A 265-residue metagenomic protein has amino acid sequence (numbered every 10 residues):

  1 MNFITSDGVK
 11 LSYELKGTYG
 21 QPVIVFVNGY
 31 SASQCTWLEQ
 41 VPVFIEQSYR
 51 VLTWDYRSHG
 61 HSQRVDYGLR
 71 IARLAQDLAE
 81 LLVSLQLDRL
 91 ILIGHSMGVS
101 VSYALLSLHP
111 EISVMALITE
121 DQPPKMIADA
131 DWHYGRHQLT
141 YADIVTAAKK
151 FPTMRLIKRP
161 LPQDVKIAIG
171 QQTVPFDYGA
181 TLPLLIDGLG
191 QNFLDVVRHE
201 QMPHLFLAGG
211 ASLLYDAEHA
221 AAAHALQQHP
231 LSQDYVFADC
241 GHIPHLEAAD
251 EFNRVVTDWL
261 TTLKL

Functional and structural regions predicted by a protein language model:
M1-K10: N-terminal cap/lid segment of alpha/beta-hydrolase-fold proteins
S6, L38, E46, L52-I93 (+3 more regions): Active-site loop/oxyanion-hole signature of alpha/beta-hydrolase fold enzymes
V9-H61: Conserved HGGG/HGGXW glycine-rich cap/lid loop of the alpha/beta-hydrolase fold
Q34-P42, H61-R64, I127-A128, Y215-D216 (+1 more regions): Short N-terminal helix/helix-N-cap motif within the alpha/beta-hydrolase-1
Y103-S107, S113-V145: Flexible "cap/lid" loop of the alpha/beta hydrolase fold
D129, I144-M202: Conserved alpha/beta-hydrolase catalytic His-Asp/Glu region
H204-C240, L246: Conserved loop-alpha-helix segment in the C-terminal half of the alpha/beta-hydrolase fold that carries the catalytic
L246-D258: Post-His helix in hydrolase/transferase enzymes
